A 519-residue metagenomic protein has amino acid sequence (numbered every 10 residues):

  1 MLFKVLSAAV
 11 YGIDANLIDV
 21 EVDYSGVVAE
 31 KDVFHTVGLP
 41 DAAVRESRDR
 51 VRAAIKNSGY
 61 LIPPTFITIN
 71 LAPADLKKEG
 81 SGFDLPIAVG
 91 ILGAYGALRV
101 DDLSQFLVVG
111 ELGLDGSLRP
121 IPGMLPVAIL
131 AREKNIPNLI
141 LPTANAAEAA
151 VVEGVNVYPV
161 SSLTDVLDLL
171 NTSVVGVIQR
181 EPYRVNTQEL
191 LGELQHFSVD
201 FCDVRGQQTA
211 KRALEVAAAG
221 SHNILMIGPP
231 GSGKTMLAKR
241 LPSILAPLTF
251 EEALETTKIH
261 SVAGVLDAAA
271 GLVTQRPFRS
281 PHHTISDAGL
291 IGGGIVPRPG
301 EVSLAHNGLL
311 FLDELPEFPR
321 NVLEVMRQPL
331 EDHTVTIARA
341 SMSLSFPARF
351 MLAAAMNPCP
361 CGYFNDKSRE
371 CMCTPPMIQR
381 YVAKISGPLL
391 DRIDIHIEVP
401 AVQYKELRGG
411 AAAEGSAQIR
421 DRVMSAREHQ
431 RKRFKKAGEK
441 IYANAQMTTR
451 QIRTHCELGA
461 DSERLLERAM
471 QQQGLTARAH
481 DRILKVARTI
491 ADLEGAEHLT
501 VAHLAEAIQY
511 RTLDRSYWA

Functional and structural regions predicted by a protein language model:
M1-L225, P229-S232, A338, A479-H480 (+2 more regions): Peripheral, non-AAA+ core regions of ATP-driven protein-machinery
P40-R48, L61-P63, N70-G80, P297 (+1 more regions): Basic, amphipathic alpha-helical bundle interface domains used for macromolecular binding and assembly
D115, L312-P319, G362: Catalytic P-loop NTPase motifs of RecA-like helicase/translocase cores
V175-V216, G220, P247-V302: P-loop NTPase nucleotide-binding/switch module
L225-D267, D332: Walker A/P-loop
M226, L312, A355: Hydrophobic anchor at the beta1->P-loop junction of P-loop NTPases
N307, D313-E314, V325: Walker B catalytic acidic pair
